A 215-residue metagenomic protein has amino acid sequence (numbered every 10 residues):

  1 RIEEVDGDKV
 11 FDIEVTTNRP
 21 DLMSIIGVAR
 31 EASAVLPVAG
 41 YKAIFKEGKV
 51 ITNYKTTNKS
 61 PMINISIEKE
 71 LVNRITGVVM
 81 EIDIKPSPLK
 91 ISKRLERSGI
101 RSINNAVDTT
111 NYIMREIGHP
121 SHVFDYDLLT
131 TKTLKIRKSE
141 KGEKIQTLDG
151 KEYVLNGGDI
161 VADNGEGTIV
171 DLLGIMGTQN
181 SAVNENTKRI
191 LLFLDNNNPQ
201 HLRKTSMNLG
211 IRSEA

Functional and structural regions predicted by a protein language model:
R1-A215: RNA/tRNA-interacting regions in translation and RNA-turnover enzymes
